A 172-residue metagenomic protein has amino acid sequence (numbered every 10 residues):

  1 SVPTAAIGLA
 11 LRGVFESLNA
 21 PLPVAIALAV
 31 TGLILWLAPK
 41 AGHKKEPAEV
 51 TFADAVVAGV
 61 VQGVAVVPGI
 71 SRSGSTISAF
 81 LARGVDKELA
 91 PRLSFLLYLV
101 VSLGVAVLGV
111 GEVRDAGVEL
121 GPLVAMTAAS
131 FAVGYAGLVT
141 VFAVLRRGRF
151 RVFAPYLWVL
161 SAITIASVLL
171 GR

Functional and structural regions predicted by a protein language model:
S1-R172: Multi-pass membrane proteins that catalyze or facilitate reactions on polyprenyl-/lipid-phosphate substrates and their
